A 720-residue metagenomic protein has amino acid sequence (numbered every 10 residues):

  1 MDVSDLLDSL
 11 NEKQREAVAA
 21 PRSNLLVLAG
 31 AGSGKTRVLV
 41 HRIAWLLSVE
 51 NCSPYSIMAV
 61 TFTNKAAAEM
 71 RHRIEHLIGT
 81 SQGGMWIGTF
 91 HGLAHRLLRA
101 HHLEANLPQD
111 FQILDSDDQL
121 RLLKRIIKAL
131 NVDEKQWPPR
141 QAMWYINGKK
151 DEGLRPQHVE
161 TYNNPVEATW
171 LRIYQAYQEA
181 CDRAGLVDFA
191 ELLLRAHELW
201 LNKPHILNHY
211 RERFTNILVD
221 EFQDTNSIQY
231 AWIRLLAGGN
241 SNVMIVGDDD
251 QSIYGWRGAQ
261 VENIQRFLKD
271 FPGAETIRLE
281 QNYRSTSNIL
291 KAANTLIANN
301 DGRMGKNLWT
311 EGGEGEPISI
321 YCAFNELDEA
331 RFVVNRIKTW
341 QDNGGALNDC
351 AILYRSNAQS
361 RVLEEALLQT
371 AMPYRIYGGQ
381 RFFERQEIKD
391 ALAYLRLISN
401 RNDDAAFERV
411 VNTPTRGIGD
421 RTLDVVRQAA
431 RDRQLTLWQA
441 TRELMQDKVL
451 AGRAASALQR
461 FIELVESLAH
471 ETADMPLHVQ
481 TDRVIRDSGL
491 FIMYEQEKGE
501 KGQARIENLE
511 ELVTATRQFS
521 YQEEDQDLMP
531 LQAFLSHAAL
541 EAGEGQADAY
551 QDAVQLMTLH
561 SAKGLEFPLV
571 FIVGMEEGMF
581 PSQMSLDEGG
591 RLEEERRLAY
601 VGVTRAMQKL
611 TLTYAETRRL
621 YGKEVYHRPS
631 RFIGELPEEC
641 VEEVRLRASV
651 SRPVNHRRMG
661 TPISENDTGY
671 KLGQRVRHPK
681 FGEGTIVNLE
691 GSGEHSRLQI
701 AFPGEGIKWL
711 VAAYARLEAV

Functional and structural regions predicted by a protein language model:
M1, N240, A562-M579, M584-S585 (+2 more regions): Structural signature of nuclease core domains in nucleic-acid processing machines
M1-L114, L120, N208, E262 (+1 more regions): P-loop NTPase Walker
D2, L6-L7, L39, A44-W45 (+4 more regions): Conserved RecA-like helicase ATPase core segment that couples NTP binding/hydrolysis to strand translocation
V3, L7-L10, R15-A29, Y55 (+7 more regions): Inter-lobe coupling/hinge region of RecA-like P-loop helicase motors
D8-A19, S23-L28, V38-L39, M58-A59 (+6 more regions): Conserved helicase NTPase motor core
S53-N64, M85, D220, V246 (+6 more regions): Conserved RecA-like ASCE P-loop NTPase motor core of nucleic-acid helicases/translocases
S116-C181: Coupling/switch/interface segments within P-loop NTPase motor domains and analogous charged loops in nucleic-acid
V159, N163, A346, S360-M372 (+3 more regions): Conserved helicase C-terminal RecA-like lobe
